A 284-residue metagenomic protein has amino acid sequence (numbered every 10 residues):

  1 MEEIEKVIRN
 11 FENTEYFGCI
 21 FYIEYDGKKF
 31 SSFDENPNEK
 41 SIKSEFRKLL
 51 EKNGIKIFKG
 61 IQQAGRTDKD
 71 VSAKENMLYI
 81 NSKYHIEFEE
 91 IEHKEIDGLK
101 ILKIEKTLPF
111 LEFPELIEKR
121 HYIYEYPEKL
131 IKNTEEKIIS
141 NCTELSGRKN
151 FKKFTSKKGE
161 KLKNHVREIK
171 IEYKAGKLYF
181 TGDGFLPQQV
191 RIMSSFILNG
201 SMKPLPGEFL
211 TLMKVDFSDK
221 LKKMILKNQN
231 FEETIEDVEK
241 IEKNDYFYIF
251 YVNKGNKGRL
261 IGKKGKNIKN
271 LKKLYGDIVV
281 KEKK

Functional and structural regions predicted by a protein language model:
M1-E75, S82-Y84, P109, L145-T234 (+5 more regions): Core RNA-modification/binding signature centered on pseudouridine synthases
N76-S82, Y122-Y126: Active-site-adjacent beta-strand/loop module that shapes the phosphate/pyrophosphate-binding cleft
E87-D97, K137-E144, K264: Short amphipathic alpha-helices in soluble, non-transmembrane regions that often serve as interface/regulatory elements
E87-E128: Ordered, amphipathic secondary-structure segments that act as subunit-interaction surfaces in large macromolecular
R120-Y124, K137-I138, K170: Non-catalytic, conformational "gating/processing" segments within enzyme and secreted inhibitor domains
Y124-P127, C142, L205-G207: Strongly charged
L130-K132: Short helix-loop capping/hinge motifs at secondary-structure junctions, enriched in acidic/polar residues
E239: Solvent-exposed, positively charged interaction surfaces of folded domains, especially nucleic-acid-binding interfaces
